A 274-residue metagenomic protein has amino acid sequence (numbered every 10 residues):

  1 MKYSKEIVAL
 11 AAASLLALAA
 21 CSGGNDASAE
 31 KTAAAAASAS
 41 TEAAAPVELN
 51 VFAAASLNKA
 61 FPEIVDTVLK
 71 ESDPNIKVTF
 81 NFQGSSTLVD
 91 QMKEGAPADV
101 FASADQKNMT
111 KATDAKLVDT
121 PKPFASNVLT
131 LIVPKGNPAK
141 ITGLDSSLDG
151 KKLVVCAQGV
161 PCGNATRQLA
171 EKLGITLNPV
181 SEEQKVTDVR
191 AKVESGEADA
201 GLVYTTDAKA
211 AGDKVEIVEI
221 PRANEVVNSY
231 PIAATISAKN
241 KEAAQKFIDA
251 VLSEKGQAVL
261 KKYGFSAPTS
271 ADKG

Functional and structural regions predicted by a protein language model:
M1-A19: Sec-dependent bacterial lipoprotein signal peptides
S4, C21-D66, S86, D90 (+4 more regions): Exported/periplasmic ABC-transporter solute-binding proteins
L49, I76-V78, L129: Conserved beta-strand core positions
T67-T79: Signal peptide-proximal N-terminal region of secreted/periplasmic/extracellular or secretory-lumen proteins
N75, P97-A98, A198: Short, high-confidence coil segments that cap the C-terminus of an alpha-helix and link into the following beta-strand
F82: Conserved strand-loop elements at the edges of beta-sheets that form or border functional pockets
A115-P121: A short, gly/pro- and small-residue-rich
